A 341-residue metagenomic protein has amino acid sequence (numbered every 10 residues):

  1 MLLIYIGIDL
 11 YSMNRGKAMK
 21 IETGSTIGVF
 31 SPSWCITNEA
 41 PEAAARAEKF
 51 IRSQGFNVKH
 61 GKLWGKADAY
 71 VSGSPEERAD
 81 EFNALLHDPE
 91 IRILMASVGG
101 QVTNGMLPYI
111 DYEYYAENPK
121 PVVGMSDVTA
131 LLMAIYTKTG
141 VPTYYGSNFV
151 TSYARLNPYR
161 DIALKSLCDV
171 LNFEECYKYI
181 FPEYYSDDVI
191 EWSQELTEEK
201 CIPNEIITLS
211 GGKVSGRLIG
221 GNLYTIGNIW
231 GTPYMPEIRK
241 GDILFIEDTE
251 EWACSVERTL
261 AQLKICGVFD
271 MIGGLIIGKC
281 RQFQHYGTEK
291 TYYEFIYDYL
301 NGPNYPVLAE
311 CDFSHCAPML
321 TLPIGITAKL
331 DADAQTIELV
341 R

Functional and structural regions predicted by a protein language model:
L3-A18: Short, Lys/Arg-enriched N-terminal segments with co-localized hydrophobic residues within the first ~10-30 amino acids
N14-E90: ATP/NTP phosphate-donor binding region
A43-A44, P75-A79, R258-L263, E289-F295: Charged helix-capping and loop-helix junction motifs
I93-N104, M125: N-terminal glycine-rich "phosphate-gripper" loop used for MgATP/nucleotide binding and carboxylate activation
I110-K138, P142-F149, P303-P306: Short, acidic/small-residue loops that bind anionic groups at enzyme active sites
S147-G220: Conserved anion/nucleotide-ligand pocket segment
G231-G287: Internal helical hairpin/lid segments
G274-R341: ATP/nucleoside-binding phosphotransfer catalytic cores, i.e., glycine-rich phosphate-binding loops
